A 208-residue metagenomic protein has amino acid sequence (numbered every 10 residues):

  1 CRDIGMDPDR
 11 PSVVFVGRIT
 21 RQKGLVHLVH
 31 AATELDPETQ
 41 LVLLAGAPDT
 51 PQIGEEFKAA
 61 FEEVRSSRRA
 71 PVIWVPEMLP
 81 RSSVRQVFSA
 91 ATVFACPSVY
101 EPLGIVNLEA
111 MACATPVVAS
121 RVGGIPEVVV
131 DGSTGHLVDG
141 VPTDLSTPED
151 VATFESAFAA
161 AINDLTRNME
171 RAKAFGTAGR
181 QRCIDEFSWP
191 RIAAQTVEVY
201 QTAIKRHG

Functional and structural regions predicted by a protein language model:
P11, T20-E34: A conserved mid-protein helix/loop that constitutes part of the nucleotide-sugar donor-binding site
A45, G54-M78, S82: Nucleotide-activated donor-binding/catalytic signature segment of Leloir-type glycosyltransferases, i.e., the conserved
Q86-A91: Short alpha-helical donor nucleotide-sugar binding micro-motif in glycosyltransferases
V99: Aromatic "clamp/platform" in nucleotide-sugar-dependent glycosyltransferases that forms part of the donor/acceptor
G104-N107, I125: Short glycine/serine-rich donor-binding loops of glycosyltransferases
P116-A119, V129, H136: Short hydrophobic beta-strand element within catalytic cores of glycosyltransferases and related nucleotide-activated
P142-K173: C-terminal "capping" alpha-helix adjacent to the active site of nucleotide-linked donor transferases in cell-envelope
A157, D164, R171-E186, T202: A short, well-ordered alpha-helix in the C-terminal region of glycosyltransferases
